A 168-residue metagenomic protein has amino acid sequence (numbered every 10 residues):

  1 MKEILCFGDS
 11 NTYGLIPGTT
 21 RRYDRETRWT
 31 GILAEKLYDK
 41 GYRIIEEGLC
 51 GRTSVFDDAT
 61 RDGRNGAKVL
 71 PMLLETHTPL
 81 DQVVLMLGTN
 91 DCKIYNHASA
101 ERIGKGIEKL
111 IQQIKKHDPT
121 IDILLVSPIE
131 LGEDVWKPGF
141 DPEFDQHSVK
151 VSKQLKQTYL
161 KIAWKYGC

Functional and structural regions predicted by a protein language model:
M1-L49, V55-T60, M72-P79, V83 (+1 more regions): Serine-esterase "nucleophile elbow" of acetyl-processing enzymes
N11-T12, C50, N90, I129: Catalytic metal-binding/acid-base residues of hydrolase active sites
L15-P17, S54-D57, Y95-H97, D141-E143: N-terminal start-of-chain detector that recognizes signal peptides and the immediate post-cleavage beginning
D39-K40, R64-C168: Alpha-helical cap/lid subdomain in secreted, periplasmic, or secretory-pathway luminal O-acyl-processing enzymes
